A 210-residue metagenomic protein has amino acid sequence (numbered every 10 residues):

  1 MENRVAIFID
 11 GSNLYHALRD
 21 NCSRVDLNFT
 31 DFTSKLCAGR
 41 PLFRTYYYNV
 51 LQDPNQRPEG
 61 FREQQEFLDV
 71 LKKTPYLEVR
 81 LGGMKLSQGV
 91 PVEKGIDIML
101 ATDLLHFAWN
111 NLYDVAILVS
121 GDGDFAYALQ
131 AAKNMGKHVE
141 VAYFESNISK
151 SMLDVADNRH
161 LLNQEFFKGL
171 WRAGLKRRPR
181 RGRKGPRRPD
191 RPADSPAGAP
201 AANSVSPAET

Functional and structural regions predicted by a protein language model:
M1-V92, M99, H138, N147: Domain-level signal for Mg2+-assisted phosphodiester chemistry and nucleotide/NA-binding surfaces in nucleic-acid
D69-D190, D194-P196: Nuclease catalytic cores that cleave nucleic-acid phosphodiester bonds, predominantly acidic two-metal-ion
P192-T210: Long, low-complexity, intrinsically disordered segments
